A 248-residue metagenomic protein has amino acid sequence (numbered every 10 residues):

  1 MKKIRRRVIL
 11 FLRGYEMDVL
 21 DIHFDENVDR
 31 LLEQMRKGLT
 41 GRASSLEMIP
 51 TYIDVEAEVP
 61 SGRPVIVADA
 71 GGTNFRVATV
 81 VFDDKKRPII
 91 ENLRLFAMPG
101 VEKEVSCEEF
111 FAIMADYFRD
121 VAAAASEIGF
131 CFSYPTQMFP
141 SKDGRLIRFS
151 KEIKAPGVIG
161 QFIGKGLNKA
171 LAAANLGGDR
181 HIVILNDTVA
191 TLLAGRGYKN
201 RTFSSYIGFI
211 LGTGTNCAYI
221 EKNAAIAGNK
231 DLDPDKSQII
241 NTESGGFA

Functional and structural regions predicted by a protein language model:
M1-I66: N-terminal charged helix/coil linker that caps or initiates catalytic domains
P50-I53, P60-P64, I113-D120, T191-F203: Short alpha-helical segments and helix-capping/turn motifs at coil-helix boundaries
Y52-I90, M138, T202, G208-N223: Gly/Thr-rich phosphate-binding beta-strand-loop-beta motif of the actin/hexokinase/Hsp70
V65-I66, A124-S133, I182-V183: Short glycine-rich phosphate-binding loop at a beta-alpha junction
R76, D83-K85, E91-V101, A112-R119: Extended mixed-charge, aromatic/glycine-enriched low-complexity segments
L95-A112, T136-I207, N223-G246: Glycine-rich phosphate-binding loop and adjoining helix at the ATP-binding site of ATP-dependent phosphoryl-transfer
M114-E127, L171-L176: Phosphate/pyrophosphate-binding loops at sites that engage ATP/ADP/AMP, CoA/4′-phosphopantetheine, polyphosphate
